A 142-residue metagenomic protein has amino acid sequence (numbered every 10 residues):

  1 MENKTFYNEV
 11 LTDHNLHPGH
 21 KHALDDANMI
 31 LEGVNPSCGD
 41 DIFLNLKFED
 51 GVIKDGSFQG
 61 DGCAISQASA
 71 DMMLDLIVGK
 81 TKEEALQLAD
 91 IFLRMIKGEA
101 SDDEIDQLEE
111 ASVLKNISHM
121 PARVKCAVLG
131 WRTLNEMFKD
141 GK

Functional and structural regions predicted by a protein language model:
M1-H22, K82-K142: C-terminal binding/interaction regions
H17-G56, G60: Structured beta-strand/loop patches that form or line metal/cofactor-binding pockets in enzymes
C38, C63, C126: Functionally engaged cysteine thiol sites
I42, D71, K125: Active-site phosphate/pyrophosphate-handling residues
G60, V78-G79, G130: A generic structural motif
D61-Q67: Short, thiol/selenol-centered motifs that function as redox-active sites or metal-ligating centers
Q67-A68, Q87: Alpha-helical macromolecular-interaction surfaces
S69-G79: Alpha-helical support elements that line or immediately flank enzyme active sites and cofactor-binding pockets
